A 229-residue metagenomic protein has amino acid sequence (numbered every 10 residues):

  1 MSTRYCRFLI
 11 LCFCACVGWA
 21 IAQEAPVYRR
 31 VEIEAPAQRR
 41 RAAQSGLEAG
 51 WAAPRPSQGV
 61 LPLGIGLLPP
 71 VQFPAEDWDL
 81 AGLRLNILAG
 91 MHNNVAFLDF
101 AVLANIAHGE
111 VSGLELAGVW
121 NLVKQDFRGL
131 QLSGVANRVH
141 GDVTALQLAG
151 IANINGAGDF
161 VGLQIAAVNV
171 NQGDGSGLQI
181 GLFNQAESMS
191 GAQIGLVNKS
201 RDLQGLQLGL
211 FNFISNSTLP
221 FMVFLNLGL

Functional and structural regions predicted by a protein language model:
M1-L9: Bacterial N-terminal signal peptides that target proteins for export
L9-V17: Bacterial N-terminal signal peptides
G18-A22: Sec/Tat signal peptide C-region and signal peptidase I cleavage site
E24-L229: Surface-exposed, glycine- and small/polar-enriched segments that build interaction surfaces at terminal
